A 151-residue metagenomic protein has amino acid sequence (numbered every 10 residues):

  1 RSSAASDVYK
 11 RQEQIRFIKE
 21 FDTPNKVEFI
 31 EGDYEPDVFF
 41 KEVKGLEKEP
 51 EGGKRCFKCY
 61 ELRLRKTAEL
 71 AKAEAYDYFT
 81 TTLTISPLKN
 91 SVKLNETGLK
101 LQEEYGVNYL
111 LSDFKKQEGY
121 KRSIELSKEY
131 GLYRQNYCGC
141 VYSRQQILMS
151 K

Functional and structural regions predicted by a protein language model:
R1-A5, Y9: Single conserved hydrophobic/aromatic residue that forms the stacking wall/gate of nucleotide- or nucleobase-binding
S6, V38-E42, L88-N90: Short acidic/glycine-rich loop or secondary-structure boundary segments that cap or lie
V8, C56-C59, C138-C140: Disulfide-bonded cysteines in secreted/extracellular proteins and peptides
R11-V27: Short, structured active-site "lid" loops
T23-K41: A conserved beta-strand->alpha-helix junction
F40-G52: Surface-exposed, active-site-proximal loop segments in enzymatic domains
E49-K116: Active-site adenylate/phosphate-handling loop in enzymes that bind or generate adenylated species
S91-K151: Auxiliary Fe-S-binding modules of radical SAM enzymes
